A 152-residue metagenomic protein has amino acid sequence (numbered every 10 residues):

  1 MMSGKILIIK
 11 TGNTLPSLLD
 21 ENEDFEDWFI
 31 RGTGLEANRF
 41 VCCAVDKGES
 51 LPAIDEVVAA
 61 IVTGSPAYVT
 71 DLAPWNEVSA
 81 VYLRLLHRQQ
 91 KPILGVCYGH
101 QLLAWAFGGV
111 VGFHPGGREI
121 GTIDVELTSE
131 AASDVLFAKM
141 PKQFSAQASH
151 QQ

Functional and structural regions predicted by a protein language model:
M1-V81, L85-Q89: N-terminal beta1-alpha1 cap of cysteine-dependent amidohydrolase-like domains
D27-R31, Q101, D134, Q152: Active-site phosphate/pyrophosphate- and oxyanion-stabilizing loops and adjacent acidic/basic residues in soluble
R39-V41, V110, S145: Conserved beta-strand segments of alpha/beta enzyme cores
C42-V45, F113, A148: Short loop/edge segments at beta-strand edges and connector loops that shape dinucleotide/nucleotide cofactor-binding
T63-A131: Cysteine-nucleophile active-site neighborhood
R118-Q152: An acidic, glycine-rich "communication" segment
